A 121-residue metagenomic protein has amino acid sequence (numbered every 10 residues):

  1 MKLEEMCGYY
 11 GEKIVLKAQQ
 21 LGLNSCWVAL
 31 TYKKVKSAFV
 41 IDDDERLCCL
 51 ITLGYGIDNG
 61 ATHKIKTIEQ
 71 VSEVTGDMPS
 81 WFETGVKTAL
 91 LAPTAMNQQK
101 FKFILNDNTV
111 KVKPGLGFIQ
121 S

Functional and structural regions predicted by a protein language model:
M1-S121: Acidic, surface-exposed loops and disordered segments
